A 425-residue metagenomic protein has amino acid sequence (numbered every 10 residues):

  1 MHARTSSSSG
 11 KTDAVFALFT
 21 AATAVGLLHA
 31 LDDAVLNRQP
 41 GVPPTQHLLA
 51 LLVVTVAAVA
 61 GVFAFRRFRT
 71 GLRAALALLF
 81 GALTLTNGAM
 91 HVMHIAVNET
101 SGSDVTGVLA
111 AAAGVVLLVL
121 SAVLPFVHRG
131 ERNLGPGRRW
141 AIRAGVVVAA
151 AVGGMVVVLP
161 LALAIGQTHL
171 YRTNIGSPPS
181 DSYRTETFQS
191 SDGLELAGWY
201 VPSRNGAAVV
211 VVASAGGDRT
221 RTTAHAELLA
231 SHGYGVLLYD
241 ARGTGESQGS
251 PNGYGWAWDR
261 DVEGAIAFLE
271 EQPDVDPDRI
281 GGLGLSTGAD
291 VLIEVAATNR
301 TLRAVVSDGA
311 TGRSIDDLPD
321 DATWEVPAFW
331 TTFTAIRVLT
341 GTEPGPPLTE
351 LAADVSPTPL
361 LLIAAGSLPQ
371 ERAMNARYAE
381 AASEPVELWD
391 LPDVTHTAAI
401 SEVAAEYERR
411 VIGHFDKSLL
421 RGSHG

Functional and structural regions predicted by a protein language model:
I142-Q189: An N-terminal hydrophobic leader/cap segment in hydrolases
Q167, E294-E343, T358, A364 (+2 more regions): Hydrolase active-site cap/lid region
S191-P202: A short loop-to-beta-strand scaffold at the N-terminal edge of the catalytic core in hydrolase folds
G206-S214: Short beta-strand element of the alpha/beta-hydrolase
A215-L228, A241, Q248, M374: The serine-hydrolase catalytic nucleophile loop
R221, G253-P273: Alpha/beta-hydrolase active-site loop
D274-S286: Alpha/beta-hydrolase fold nucleophile elbow
T342-D416, G422: Serine-hydrolase catalytic core
